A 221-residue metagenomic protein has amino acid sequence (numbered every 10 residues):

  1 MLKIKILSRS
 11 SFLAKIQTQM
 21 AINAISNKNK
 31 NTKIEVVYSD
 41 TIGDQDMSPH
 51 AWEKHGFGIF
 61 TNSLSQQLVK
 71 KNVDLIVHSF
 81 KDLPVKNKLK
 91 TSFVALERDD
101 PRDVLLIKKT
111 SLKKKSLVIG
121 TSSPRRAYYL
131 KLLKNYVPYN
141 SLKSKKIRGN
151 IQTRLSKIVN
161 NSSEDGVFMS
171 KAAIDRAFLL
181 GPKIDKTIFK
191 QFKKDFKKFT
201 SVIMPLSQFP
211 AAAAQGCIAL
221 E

Functional and structural regions predicted by a protein language model:
M1-E221: Domain-level signature for soluble enzymes in the chorismate/prephenate branch of the shikimate pathway
